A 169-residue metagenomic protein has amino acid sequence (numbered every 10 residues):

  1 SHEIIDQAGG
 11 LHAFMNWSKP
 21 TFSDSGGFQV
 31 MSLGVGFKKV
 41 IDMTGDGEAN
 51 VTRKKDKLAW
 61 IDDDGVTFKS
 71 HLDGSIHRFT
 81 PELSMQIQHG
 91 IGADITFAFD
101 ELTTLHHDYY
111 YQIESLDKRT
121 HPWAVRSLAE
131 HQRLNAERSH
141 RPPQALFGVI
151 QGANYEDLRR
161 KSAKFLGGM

Functional and structural regions predicted by a protein language model:
S1-S139: Non-catalytic, usually N-terminal nucleic-acid engagement modules in DNA/RNA processing proteins
K118, E130, L134-E137, R141-M169: Glycine-rich phosphate/ribose-binding loops and adjacent secondary-structure elements that form binding surfaces
